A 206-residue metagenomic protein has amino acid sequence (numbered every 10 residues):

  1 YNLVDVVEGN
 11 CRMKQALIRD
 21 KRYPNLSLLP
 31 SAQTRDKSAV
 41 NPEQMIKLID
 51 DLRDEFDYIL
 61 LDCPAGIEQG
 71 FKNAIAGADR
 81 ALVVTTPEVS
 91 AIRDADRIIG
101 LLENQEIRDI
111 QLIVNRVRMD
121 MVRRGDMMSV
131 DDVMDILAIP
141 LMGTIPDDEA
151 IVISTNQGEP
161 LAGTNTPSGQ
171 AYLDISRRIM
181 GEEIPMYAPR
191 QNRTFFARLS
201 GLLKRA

Functional and structural regions predicted by a protein language model:
Y1-D54, S154-Q157, L161-A162: P-loop/Walker-type NTP enzyme "switch/lid" segment
V6, N104-R108, D132-M134, G163-S168 (+1 more regions): Short, structured secondary-structure boundary patches
V7, A39-E43, M127, N165-L173 (+1 more regions): Electropositive phosphate-/nucleotide-binding environments in soluble metabolic enzymes
D20-K21, G143, P167: A generic short alpha-helical patch detector that favors 3-5-residue windows in or near N-terminal regions
E43-K47, D51-D54, Y58-I153: Conserved catalytic-core segment of NTP-binding enzymes
Q157-A206: NTP-binding/hydrolysis catalytic cores, primarily Walker-type P-loop NTPases
